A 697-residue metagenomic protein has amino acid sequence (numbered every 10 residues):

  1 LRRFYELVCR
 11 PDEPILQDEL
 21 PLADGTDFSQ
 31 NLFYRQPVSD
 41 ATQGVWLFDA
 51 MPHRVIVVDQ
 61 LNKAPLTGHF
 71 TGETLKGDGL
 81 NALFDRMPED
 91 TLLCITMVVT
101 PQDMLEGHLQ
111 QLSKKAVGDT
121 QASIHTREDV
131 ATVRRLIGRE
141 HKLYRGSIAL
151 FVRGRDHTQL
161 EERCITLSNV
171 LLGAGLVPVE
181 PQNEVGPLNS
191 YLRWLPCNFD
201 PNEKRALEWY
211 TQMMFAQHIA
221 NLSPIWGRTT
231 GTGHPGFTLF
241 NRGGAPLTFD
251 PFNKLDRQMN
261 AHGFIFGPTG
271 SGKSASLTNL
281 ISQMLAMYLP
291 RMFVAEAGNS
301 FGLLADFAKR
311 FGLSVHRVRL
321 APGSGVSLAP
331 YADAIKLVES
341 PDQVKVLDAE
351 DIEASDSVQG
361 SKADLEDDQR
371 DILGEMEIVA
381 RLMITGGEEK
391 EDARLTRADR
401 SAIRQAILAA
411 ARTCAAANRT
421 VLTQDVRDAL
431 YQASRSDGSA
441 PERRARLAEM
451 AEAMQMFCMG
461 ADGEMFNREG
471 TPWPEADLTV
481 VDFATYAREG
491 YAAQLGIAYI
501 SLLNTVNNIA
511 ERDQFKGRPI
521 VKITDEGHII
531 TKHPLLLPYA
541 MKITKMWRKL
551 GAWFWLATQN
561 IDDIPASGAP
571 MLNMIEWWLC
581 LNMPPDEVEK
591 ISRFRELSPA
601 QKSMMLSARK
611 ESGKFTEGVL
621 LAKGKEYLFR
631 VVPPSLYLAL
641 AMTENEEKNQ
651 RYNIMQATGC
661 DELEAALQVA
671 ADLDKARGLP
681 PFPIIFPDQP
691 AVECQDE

Functional and structural regions predicted by a protein language model:
L1-A216, P224: Extended, folded cores of ATP/NTP-driven motor/assembly subunits in large transport and secretion machines
G72, E106-L109, L303-F307, P330-A332 (+2 more regions): Short acidic, glycine/serine/threonine-rich loops at helix termini
A82-D85, L188-L247, G302-S314, L320-A552 (+3 more regions): P-loop NTPase motor domains
I95-M97, A174-L188, V294, H316-G325 (+2 more regions): A generic structural motif
R139-V152, M259, F264, A476-D482 (+1 more regions): Glycine-rich, often proline-containing surface loops adjacent to acidic residues and nearby aromatics that form
A245, P251-S271, A275-Q283, M292-A295 (+4 more regions): Conserved P-loop NTPase motor cores
M287-L289: Conserved SF1/SF2 helicase motif Ia
P599-I654: Conserved P-loop NTPase
